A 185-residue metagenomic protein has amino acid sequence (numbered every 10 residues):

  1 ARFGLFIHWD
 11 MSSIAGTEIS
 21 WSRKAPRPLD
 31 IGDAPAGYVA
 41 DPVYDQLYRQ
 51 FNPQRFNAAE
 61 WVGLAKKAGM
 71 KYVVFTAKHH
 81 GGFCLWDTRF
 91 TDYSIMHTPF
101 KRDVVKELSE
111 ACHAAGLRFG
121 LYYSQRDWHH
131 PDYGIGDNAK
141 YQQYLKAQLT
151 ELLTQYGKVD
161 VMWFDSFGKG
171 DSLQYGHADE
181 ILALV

Functional and structural regions predicted by a protein language model:
A1-V185: Mature catalytic domains of secreted/periplasmic carbohydrate-active enzymes
